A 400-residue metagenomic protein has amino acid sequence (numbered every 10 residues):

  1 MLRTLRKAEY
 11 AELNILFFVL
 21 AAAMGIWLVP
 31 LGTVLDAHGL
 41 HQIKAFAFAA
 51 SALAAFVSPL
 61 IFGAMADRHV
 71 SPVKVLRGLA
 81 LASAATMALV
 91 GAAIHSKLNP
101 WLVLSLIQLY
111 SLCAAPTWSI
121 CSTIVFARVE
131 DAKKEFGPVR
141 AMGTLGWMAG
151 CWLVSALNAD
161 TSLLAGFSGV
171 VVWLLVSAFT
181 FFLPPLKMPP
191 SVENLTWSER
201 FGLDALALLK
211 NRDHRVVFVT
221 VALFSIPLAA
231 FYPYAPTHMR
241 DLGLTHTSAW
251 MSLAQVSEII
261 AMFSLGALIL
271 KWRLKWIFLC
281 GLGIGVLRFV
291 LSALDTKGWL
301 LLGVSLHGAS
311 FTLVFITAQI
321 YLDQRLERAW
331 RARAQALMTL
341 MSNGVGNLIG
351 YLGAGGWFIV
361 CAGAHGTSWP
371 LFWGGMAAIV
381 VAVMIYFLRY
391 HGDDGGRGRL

Functional and structural regions predicted by a protein language model:
M1-K7, L183-V219: Juxtamembrane intracellular "pre-TM" segments in multi-pass secondary transporters
L2-A54, D213-S252: Helix-loop boundary and gating motifs at the non-cytosolic
F18, T86, N99-I120, I124 (+2 more regions): Hydrophobic core of transmembrane alpha-helices in multi-pass small-molecule transporters, especially MFS/SLC-type
L31, A114-E130, L313-E327: Intracellular juxtamembrane helix-capping segments at the cytosolic ends of symmetry-related transmembrane helices
V57-S71, N158, I260-L274, F358-I359: Helix-to-loop junctions at the C-terminal end of transmembrane segments in multipass secondary transporters
L81-K97, G283-T296: C-terminal ends and interior cores of transmembrane alpha-helices in multi-pass membrane transporters/permeases
V90-H95, L174-L186, G344, G374-L400: Multi-pass alpha-helical transporter architecture, strongest for 12-TM Major Facilitator/SLC carriers used
A156-W173, G356-V380: A membrane-interface helix-boundary motif in multi-pass transporters
